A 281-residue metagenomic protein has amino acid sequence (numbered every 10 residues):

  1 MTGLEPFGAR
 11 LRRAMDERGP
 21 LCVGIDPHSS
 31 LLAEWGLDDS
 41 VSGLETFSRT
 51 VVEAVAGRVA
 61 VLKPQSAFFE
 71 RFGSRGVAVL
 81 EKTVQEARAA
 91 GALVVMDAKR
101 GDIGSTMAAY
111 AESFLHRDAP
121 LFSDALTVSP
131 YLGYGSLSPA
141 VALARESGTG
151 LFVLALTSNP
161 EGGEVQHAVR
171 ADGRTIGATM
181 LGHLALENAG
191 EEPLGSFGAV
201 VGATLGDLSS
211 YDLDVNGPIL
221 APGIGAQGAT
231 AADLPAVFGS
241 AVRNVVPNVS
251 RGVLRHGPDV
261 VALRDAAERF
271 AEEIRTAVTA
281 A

Functional and structural regions predicted by a protein language model:
M1-P64, E70-K82, E86-V95, D172 (+2 more regions): Conserved N-terminal beta1-alpha1 strand-loop-helix module at the mouth
M15-D16, V52-R58, V84-A89, V141-S147 (+2 more regions): Acidic (Asp/Glu)-rich catalytic clusters
E17-L21, G57-A60, A90-A92, F122-D124 (+4 more regions): Short, well-ordered coil/turn segments that N-cap beta-strands
V23, L62, D97, L126 (+2 more regions): Conserved, mostly hydrophobic/aromatic
R71-E86, I103-A109, L132-R145, T204-D212 (+1 more regions): Active-site-adjacent beta->alpha loops and helix N-cap segments on the catalytic face of soluble alpha/beta enzymes
A98-G198: Conserved anion-binding
A199, A203-N248, G252-V253: A C-terminal functional module that forms or caps the active site or interfaces directly with catalytic machinery
L234-N244, V253-A281: C-terminal helical cap(s) of enzyme catalytic domains, especially alpha/beta-barrels
